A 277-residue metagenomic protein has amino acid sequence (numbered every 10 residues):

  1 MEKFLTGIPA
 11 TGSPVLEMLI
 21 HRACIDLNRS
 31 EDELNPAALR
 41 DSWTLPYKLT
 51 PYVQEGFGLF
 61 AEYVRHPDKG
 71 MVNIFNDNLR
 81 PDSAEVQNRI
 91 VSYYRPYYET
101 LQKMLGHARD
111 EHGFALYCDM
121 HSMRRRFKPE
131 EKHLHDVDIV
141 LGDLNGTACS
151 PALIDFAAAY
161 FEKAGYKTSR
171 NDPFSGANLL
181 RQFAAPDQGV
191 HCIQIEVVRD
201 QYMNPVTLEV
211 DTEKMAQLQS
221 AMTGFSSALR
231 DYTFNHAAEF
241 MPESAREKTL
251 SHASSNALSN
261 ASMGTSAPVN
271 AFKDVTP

Functional and structural regions predicted by a protein language model:
M1-Y117, S122-Q201, P205-H252, G264 (+1 more regions): N-terminal catalytic or cofactor-binding beta/alpha core of small enzyme domains
A253, A257-A261: Long, intrinsically disordered low-complexity tandem-repeat segments
